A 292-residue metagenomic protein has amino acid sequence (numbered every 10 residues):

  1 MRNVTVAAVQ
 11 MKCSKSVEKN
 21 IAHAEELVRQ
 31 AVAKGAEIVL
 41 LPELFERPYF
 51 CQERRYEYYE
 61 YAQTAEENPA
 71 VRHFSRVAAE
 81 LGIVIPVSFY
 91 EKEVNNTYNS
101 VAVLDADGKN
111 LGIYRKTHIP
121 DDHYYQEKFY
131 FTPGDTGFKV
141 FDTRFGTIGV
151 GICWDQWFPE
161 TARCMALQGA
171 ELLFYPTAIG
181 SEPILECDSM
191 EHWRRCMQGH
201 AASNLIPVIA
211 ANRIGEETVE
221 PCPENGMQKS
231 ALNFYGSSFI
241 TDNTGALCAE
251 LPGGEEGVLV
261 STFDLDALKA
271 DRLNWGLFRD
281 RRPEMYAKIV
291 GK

Functional and structural regions predicted by a protein language model:
M1-I38, F174: N-terminal active-site segment of His-dependent metallophosphoesterases
V6, V103-L111, T241-C248: Short, glycine-anchored, charge-dense loop/turn motifs used at functional sites
V17, E26-I113, I179-I206: Cys-nucleophile CN-hydrolase/nitrilase-fold catalytic domain and related Cys-dependent amidase chemistry that acts on
Q52-Y61, H123, P223-K229: Short glycine/proline- and charge-enriched loop/turn segments that cap or connect secondary-structure elements
Q63-E66, R76, K92-T177, S181-G199 (+1 more regions): Active-site catalytic loop in hydrolytic enzyme cores
E66-V84, C153-G257: CN hydrolase (nitrilase-like) catalytic-core segments centered on the catalytic cysteine and neighboring Lys/Glu
V87-F89, S100-V103, K139, S238-I240 (+1 more regions): Short beta-strand scaffold segments in enzyme catalytic cores
D266-K292: A conserved C-terminal secondary-structure "cap"
